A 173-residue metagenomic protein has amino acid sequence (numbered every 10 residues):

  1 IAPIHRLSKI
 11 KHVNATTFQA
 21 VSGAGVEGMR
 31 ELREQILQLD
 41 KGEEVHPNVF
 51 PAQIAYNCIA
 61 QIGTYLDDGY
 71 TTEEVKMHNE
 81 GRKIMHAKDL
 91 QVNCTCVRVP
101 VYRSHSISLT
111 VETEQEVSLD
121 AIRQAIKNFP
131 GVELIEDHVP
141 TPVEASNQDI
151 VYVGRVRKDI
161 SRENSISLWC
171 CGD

Functional and structural regions predicted by a protein language model:
A2-A125: Active-site-lining helix/loop region of Rossmann-like oxidoreductase modules
Q91-D173: C-terminal active-site/capping subdomain that shapes the small-molecule cofactor and substrate pocket of enzyme
